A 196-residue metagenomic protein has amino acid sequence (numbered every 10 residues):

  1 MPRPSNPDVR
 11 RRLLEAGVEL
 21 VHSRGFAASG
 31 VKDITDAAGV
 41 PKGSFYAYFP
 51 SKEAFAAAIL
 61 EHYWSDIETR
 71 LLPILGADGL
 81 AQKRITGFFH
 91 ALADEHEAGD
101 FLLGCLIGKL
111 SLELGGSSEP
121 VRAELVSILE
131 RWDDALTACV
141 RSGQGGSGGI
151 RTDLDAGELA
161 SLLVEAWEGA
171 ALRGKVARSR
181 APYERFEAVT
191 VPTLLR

Functional and structural regions predicted by a protein language model:
M1-P7: N-terminal intrinsically disordered/low-complexity leader segments
D8, R12-E19, S23, A37 (+5 more regions): Alpha-helical structural segments
F26-D36, S51-E53: Ser/Thr-centered, proline-biased regulatory motifs and S/T-rich low-complexity segments located at helix/coil boundaries
G39-F49: Short hydrophobic/aromatic patch on the recognition helix
D78, S117-E119, A123, L129-L159 (+1 more regions): Hydrophobic alpha-helical bundle segments that form small-molecule/ligand-binding pockets
R84, A98-A123: Amphipathic alpha-helical segments used for helix-helix packing
E95, A138, S142, L163-R180 (+1 more regions): Amphipathic C-terminal alpha-helical segment
L103, A135, T152-R173, V189-P192: Hydrophobic alpha-helical segments that form the core of small-molecule binding pockets and/or dimer interfaces
